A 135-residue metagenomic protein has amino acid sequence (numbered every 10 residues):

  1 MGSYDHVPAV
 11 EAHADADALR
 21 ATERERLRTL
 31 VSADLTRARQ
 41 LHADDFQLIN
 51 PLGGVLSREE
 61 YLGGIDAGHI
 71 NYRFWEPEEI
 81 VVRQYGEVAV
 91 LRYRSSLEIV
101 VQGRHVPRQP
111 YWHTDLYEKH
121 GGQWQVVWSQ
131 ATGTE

Functional and structural regions predicted by a protein language model:
M1-Q40, D45-E135: A beta-strand edge to alpha-helix "cap/lid" segment located at domain peripheries
